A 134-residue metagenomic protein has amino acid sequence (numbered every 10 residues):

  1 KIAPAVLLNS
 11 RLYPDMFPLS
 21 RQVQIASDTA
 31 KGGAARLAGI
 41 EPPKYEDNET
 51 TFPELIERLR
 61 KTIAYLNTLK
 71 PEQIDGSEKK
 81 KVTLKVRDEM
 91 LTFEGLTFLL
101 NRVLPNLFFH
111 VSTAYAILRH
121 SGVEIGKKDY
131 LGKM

Functional and structural regions predicted by a protein language model:
K1-F17, T62-Y65: Solvent-exposed, charged interface segments at domain starts and junctions
K1-L8, T68-L99, L131: Acidic interhelical loop/turn segments
L8-E41, M90-G126: Short, contiguous alpha-helical
K31-E72: Helix-adjacent hinge/juxtasegments
N48-F52, R60, K85-T92, K133: Alpha-helix boundary/capping detector
I125-M134: Short, highly charged C-terminal tails/helix-capping segments
